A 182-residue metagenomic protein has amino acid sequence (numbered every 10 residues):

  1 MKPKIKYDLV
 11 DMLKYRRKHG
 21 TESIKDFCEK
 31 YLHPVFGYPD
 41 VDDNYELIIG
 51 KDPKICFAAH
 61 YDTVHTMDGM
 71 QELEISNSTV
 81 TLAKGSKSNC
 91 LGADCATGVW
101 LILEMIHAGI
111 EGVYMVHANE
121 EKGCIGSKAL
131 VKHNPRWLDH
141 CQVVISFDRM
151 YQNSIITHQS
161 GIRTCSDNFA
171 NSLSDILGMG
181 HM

Functional and structural regions predicted by a protein language model:
M1-D11: N-terminal, Lys/Arg- and Ser/Thr-rich interaction peptides
D11-P53: A non-catalytic alpha/beta surface segment that caps or lines the substrate-entry region of metallo-dependent hydrolase
K18-T21, D62, D167: Intrinsic-disorder/low-complexity, polar/charged segments
H33-D42, N77, D175-H181: Short secondary-structure junctions
P39-D42, F57-A59, L82-K84, Y114-V116 (+1 more regions): General beta-strand structural signal in soluble alpha/beta enzymes
D42-I48, K54, V64, A96 (+3 more regions): Intrinsic disorder/low-complexity detector
K51-E111, K122-G123: Active-site metal-coordination/substrate-binding segment of hydrolases, especially metallo-dependent peptidases
K87-L91, C95-M182: Acidic/histidine-rich catalytic neighborhood of metal-dependent amide-processing enzymes
